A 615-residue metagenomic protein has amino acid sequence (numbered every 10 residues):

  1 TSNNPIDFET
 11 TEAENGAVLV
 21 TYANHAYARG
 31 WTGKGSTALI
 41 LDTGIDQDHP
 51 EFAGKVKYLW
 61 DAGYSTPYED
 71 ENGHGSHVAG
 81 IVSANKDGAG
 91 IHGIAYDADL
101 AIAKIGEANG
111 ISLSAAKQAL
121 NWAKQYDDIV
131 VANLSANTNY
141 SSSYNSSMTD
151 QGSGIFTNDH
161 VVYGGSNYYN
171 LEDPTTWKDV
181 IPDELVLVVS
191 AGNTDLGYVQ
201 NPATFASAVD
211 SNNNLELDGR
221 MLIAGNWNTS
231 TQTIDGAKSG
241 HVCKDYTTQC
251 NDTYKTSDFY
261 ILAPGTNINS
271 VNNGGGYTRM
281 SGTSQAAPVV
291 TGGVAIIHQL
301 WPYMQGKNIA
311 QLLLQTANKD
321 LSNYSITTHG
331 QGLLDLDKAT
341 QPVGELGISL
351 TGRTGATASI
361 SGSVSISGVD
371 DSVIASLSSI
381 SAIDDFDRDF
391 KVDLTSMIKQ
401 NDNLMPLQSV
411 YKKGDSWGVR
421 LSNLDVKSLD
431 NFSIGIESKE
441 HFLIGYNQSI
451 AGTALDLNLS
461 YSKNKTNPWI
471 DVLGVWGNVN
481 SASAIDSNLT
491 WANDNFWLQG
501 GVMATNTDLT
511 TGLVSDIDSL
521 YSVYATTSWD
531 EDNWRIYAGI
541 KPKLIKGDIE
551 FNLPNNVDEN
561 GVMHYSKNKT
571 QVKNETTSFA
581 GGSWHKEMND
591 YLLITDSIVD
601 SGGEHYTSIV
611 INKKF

Functional and structural regions predicted by a protein language model:
N3, D7, E14-A17, Y22 (+5 more regions): C-terminal subdomain of the subtilisin-like protease fold in secreted/lumenal serine endopeptidases
P5, N24-Y58, S65-S114, D127-V130 (+7 more regions): Subtilisin-like serine protease catalytic core
G33, N85, I105-D218, N273-A287: Substrate-binding/access-modulating region of protease and related hydrolase catalytic domains
D42-T43, S207-A295, Q299, Y303: Extracellular S/T/G-rich loop segment that most often corresponds to the catalytic His/Ser-adjacent loop
A79-V82, A101-G106, D128, P264-H329: Hydrolase catalytic cores
I383-N506: Outer membrane beta-barrel translocator domains of Type V secretion systems
F432, F442, D456-T490, L498-T595 (+1 more regions): Outer membrane beta-barrel transmembrane domains
E531-N533, E604-F615: Outer-membrane beta-barrel "beta-signal"
